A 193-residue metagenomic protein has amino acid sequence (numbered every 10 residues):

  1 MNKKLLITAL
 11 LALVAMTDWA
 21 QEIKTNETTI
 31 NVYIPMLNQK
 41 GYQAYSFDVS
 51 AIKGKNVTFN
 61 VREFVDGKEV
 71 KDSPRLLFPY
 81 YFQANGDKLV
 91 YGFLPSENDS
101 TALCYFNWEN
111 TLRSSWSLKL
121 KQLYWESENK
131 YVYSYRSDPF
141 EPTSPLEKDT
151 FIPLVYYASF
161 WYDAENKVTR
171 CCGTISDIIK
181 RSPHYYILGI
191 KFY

Functional and structural regions predicted by a protein language model:
M1-T25: Bacterial Sec-dependent N-terminal signal peptides
E22-M36: Short N-terminal segments immediately surrounding and downstream of signal-peptide cleavage
L37-Y42, I52-G54, P183: Short, surface-exposed loop/turn motifs at beta-strand boundaries within globular domains
Y45, F59, Y186-L188: Hydrophobic residues positioned within well-ordered beta-strands of beta-sheet architectures
S46-S50: Short edge beta-strand/loop segments characteristic of extracellular beta-sandwich folds
K53-S127: Structured domain cores in non-transmembrane regions
C104-Y193: Extracytoplasmic electrostatic interaction patches
